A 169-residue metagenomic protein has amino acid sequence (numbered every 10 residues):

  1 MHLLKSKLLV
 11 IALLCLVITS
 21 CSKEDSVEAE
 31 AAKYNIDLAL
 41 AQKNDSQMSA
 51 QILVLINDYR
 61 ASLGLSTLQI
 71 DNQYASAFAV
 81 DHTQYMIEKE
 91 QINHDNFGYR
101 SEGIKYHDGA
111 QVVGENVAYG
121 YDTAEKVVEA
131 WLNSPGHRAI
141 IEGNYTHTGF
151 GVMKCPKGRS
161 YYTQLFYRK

Functional and structural regions predicted by a protein language model:
M1-L9: Bacterial N-terminal signal peptides that target proteins for export
L3, S22-V27, V152-P156, R168: Short, low-complexity Ser/Thr-rich regulatory SLiMs
V17-S20: C-terminal motif of bacterial Sec signal peptides marking the signal peptidase cleavage site
V27-I87: A short alpha-helix/helix-coil micro-patch that ends at or immediately precedes a cysteine
E30-A31, S76-T123: Short, surface-exposed glycine/acidic/tryptophan-bearing loops
S62-A77, E90-E102, R138-M153: Surface-exposed patches in mature extracellular/periplasmic domains of secreted proteins
A118-K169: Disulfide-stabilized extracellular recognition modules
